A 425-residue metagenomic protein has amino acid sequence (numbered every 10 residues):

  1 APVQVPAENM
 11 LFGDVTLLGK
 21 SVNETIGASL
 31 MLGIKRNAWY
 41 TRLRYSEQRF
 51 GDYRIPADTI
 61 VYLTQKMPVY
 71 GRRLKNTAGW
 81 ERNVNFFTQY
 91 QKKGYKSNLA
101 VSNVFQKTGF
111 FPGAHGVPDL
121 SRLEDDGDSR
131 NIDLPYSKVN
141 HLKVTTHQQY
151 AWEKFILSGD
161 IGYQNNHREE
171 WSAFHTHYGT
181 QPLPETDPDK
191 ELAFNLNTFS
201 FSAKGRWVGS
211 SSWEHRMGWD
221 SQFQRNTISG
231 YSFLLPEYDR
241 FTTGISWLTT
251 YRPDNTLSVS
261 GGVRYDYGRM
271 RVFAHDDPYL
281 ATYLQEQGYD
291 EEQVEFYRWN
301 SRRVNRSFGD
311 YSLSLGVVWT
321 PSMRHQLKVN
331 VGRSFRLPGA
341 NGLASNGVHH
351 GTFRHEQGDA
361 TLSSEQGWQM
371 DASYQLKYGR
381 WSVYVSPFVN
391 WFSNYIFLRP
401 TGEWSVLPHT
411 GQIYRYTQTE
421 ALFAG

Functional and structural regions predicted by a protein language model:
A1-L18, T25-M31: N-terminal periplasmic accessory domains that precede and gate Gram-negative outer-membrane beta-barrel machines
V15-S21, A28, I34, L43-R49 (+9 more regions): Transmembrane beta-barrel strands of outer-membrane/channel proteins
T16-L18, G27, V69-L74, D128-L134 (+7 more regions): Extracellular loop and loop/strand-boundary signature of outer-membrane beta-barrel proteins
K20-V22, G33, Y62, L74-W80 (+7 more regions): Replace "Gram-negative outer membrane beta-barrel proteins" with "bacterial and organellar outer membrane beta-barrel
N23-R49, V61-F111, N140-W152, G205-W213 (+5 more regions): Transmembrane beta-barrel wall of Gram-negative outer-membrane proteins
K75-E81, Y95-E153, Y163-N197, Q224-N226 (+2 more regions): Flexible loop and strand-edge segments within Gram-negative outer membrane beta-barrel domains
T186-K204, Q357-S364, Q369, Y378 (+1 more regions): Outer membrane beta-barrel strand-and-loop segments of large Gram-negative receptors, especially TonB-dependent
S210-Q224, G230-F392: Structural signature of Gram-negative outer-membrane beta-barrels, strongest in the C-terminal barrel of TonB-dependent
